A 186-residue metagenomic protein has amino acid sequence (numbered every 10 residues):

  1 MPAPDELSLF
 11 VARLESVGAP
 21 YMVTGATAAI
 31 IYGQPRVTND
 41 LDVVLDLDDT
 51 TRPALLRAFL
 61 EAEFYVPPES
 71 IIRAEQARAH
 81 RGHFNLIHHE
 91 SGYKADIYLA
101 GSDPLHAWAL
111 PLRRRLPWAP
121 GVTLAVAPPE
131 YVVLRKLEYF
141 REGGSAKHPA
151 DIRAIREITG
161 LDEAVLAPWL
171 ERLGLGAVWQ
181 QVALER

Functional and structural regions predicted by a protein language model:
M1-R186: Compositionally biased terminal segments of proteins
